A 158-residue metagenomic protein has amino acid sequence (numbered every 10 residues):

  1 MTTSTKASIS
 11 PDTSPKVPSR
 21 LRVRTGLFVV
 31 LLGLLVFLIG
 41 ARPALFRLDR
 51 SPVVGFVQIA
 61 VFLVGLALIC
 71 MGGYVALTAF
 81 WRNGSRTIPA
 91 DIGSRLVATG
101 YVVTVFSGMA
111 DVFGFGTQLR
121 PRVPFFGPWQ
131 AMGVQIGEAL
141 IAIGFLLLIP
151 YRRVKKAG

Functional and structural regions predicted by a protein language model:
T2-L32: Cytosolic juxtamembrane helix and N-cap/initiation of the first transmembrane helix
T5-P11, G40-A41, G65-N83: Canonical alpha-helical transmembrane segments
S19-F28, A44-A67, P89-G93, P128-I136: Transmembrane alpha-helix entry/boundary detector in multi-pass membrane proteins
L27-R42, L68, T99-G108: Canonical alpha-helical transmembrane segments of integral membrane proteins
L32-F37, L66-I69, E138-L146: Hydrophobic core of alpha-helical transmembrane segments in multi-pass integral membrane proteins
I39-R50, M109-L119: Juxtamembrane "helix-exit" motif on the non-cytosolic side of transmembrane helices
T78-T99: Loop-to-transmembrane helix junctions at the membrane interface
Y101-V103, D111, F115-G158: Alpha-helical membrane-associated segments of multi-pass integral membrane proteins
